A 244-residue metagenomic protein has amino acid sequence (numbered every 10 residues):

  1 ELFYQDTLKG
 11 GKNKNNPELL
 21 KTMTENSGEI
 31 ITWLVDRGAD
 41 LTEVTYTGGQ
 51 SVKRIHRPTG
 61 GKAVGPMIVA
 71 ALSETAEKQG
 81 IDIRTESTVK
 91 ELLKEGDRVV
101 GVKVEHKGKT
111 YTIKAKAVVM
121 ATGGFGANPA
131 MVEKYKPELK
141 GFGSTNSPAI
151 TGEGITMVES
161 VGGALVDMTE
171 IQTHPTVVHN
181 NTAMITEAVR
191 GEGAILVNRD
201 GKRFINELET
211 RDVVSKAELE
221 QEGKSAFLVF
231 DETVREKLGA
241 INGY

Functional and structural regions predicted by a protein language model:
E1-T22: Glycine-rich active-site loop/strand segments that organize a redox cofactor
N13, L20, P58-K62, S144-P148 (+2 more regions): Hydrophobic alpha-helical scaffolding
N15, A76, D82, K94-G96 (+4 more regions): Solvent-exposed alpha-helices and their adjacent loops that cap or buttress functional pockets in soluble metabolic
L19-Y111, A127-M131, H174: Conserved redox-cofactor binding core of oxidoreductases
K90, K107-K109, M120, F125-G126 (+3 more regions): Short, glycine-/Ser/Thr-/acidic-enriched flexible segments
I113-V178, T182-A183: Glycine-rich loop(s) and the adjacent beta-strand/alpha-helix scaffold that form part
T151, I155-M157, V161-Y244: An anion/pyrophosphate-binding glycine-rich loop and adjacent beta-alpha core in soluble alpha-beta enzymes
